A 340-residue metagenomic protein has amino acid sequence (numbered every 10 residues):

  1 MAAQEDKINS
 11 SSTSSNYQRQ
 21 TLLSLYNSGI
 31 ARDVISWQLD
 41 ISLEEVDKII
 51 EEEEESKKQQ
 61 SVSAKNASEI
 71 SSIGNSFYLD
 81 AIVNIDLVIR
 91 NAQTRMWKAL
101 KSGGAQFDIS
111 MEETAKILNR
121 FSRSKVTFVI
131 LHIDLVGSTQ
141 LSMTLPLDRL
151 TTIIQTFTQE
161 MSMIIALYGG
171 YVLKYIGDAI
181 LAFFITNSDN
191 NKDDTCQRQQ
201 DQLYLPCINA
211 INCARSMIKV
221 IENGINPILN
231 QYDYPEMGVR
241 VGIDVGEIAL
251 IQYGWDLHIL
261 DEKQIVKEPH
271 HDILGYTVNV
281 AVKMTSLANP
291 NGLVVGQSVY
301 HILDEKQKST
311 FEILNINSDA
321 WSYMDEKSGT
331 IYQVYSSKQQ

Functional and structural regions predicted by a protein language model:
M1-T13, S24, I30-V34, D40 (+5 more regions): Intrinsically disordered, glycine/charged-rich C-terminal tails and inter-domain linkers that flank nucleotidyl cyclase
S15-Q20: Short, leucine-enriched amphipathic alpha-helices that occur as contiguous helical runs
V62-Y171: Juxtacatalytic helix/coil linker segments that couple regulatory or sensory modules to the catalytic cores
S138, I180, D189, V299-Y300: A generic structural signal for short hydrophobic patches within well-formed alpha-helices
G169-L205, G224-I273: Catalytic core of nucleotidyl cyclases, primarily class III adenylyl/guanylyl cyclases
M217: Serine endopeptidase catalytic core focused on the charge-relay Asp
I243-E247, T277-V280, M284: Alpha-helical scaffolding flanking metal-ion-dependent phosphate/phosphodiester catalytic sites
